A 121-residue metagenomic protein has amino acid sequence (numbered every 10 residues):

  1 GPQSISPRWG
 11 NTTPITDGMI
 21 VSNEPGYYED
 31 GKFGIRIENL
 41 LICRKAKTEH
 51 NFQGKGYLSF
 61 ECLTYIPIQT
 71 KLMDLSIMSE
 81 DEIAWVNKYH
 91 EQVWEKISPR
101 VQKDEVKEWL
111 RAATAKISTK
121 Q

Functional and structural regions predicted by a protein language model:
G1-Q121: Charged, cofactor-coupling segments
